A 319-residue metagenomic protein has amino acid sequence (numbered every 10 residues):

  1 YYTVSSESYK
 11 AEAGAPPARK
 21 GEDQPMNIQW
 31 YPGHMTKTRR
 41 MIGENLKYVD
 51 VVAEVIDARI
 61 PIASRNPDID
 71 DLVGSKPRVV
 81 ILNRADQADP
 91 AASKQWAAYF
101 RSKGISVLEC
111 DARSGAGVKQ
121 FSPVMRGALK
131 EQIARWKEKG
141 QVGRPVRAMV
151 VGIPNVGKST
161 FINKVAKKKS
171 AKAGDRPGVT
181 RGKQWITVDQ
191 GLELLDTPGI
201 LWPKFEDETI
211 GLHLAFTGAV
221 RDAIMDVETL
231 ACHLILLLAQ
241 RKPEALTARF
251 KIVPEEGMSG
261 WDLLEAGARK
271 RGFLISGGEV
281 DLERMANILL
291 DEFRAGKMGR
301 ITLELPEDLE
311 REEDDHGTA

Functional and structural regions predicted by a protein language model:
Y1-Y2, S8-E12: Short terminal hydrophobic/aromatic SLiMs and anchors at protein ends
Y9, R19-V51, R59-D68, L72-R78 (+3 more regions): Helix-rich effector regions associated with P-loop NTPase G domains
A15-P17: Compositionally biased, low-complexity flexible segments
E54, V80-L82, V150: Structural beta-sheet core signal
A88-R147: Canonical P-loop GTPase G-domain recognition
Q132-W136, N163, K169-D175, R241-L246: Short, structured loop/turn "capping" segments at alpha-beta junctions
G143-P145, K168, K183: Short coil/loop residues immediately preceding or within conserved phosphate-binding loops of NTP-utilizing enzyme
A148-K167, T197: Glycine-rich phosphate-binding P-loop
